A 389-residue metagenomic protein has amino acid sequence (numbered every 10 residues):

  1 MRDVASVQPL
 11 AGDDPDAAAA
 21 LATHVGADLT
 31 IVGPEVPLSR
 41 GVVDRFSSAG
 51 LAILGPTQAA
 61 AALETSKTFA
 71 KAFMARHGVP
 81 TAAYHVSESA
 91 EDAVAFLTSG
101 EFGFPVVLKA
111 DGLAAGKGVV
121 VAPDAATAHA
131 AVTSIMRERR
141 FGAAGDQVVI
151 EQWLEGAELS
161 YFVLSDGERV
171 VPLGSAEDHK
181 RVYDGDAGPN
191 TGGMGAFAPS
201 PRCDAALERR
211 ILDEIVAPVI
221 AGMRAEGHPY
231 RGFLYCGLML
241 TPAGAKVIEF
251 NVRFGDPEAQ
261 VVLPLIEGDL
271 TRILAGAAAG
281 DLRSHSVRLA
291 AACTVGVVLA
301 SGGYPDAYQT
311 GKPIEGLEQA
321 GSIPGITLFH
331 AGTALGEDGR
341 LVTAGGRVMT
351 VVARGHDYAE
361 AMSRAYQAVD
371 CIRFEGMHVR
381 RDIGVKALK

Functional and structural regions predicted by a protein language model:
M1-Q58: ATP-binding N-terminal substructure of ATP-dependent carboxylate-amine bond-forming enzymes
M1-R2, H24, L54, R76-G78 (+12 more regions): Solvent-exposed alpha-helices and their adjacent loops that cap or buttress functional pockets in soluble metabolic
V7-D13, H85-S89, A122: Short acidic-hydrophobic, aromatic-tinged amphipathic segments that line or gate anion-handling sites
L54-G118: A conserved helix-loop-beta module that forms one wall/lid of the active-site cleft in ATP-utilizing catalytic domains
G118-A259: Internal nucleotide-binding/catalytic subdomain
L212-L234, N251-I323, G336: Active-site "cap" helix and flanking loop/linker of ATP-utilizing ligase/carboxylase catalytic domains
T333-D338, V342-K389: Generic C-terminus detector
